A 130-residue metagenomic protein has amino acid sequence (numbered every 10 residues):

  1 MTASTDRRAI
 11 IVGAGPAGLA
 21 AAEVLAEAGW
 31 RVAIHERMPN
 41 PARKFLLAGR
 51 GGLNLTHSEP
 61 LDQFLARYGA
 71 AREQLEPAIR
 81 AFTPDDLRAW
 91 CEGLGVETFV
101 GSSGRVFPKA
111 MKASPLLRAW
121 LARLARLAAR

Functional and structural regions predicted by a protein language model:
T2-A17, A33: Beta1/beta-strand and adjacent pyrophosphate-binding region of the FAD-binding site in flavoprotein oxidoreductases
R8-A9, E73-P77, F107: Short, contiguous strand/loop micro-motifs
I10-V12, A26-R50: Glycine-rich FAD pyrophosphate-binding loop
A14-A17, A21-A26: Small-residue (primarily alanine) positions within well-ordered alpha-helices, especially packing/interaction faces
P41, F45, L53-L55, F64 (+1 more regions): Short clusters of hydrophobic/aromatic residues that line enzyme substrate/ligand-binding pockets
G49-N54, L117-R118: Short, hinge-like loop/turn segments at secondary-structure boundaries
G52-V100: Glycine-rich active-site loop/strand segments that organize a redox cofactor
A81-R130: Feature captures the FAD/FMN-dependent oxidoreductase FAD-binding
